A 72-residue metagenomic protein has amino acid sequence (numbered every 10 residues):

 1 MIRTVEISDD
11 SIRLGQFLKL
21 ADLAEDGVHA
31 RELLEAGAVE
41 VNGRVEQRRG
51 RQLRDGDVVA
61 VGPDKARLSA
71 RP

Functional and structural regions predicted by a protein language model:
M1-D9: A detector for short, charged/polar N-terminal pre-domain segments
E6, R31-L33, A60: A generic structural signal for short, solvent-exposed coil/turn residues that cap or connect secondary-structure
S8-S11, S69: Generic serine detector
I12-D55: A basic, amphipathic helix-loop patch mediating RNA/tRNA/ribosome contacts
E46-P72: C-terminal structural segments of small proteins and small subunits
